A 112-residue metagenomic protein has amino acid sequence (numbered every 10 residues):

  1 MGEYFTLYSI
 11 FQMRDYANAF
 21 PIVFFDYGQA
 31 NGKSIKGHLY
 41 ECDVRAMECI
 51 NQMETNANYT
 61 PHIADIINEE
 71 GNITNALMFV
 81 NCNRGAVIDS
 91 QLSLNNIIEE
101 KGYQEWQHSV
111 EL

Functional and structural regions predicted by a protein language model:
M1-L112: Glycine-aromatic micro-motifs
